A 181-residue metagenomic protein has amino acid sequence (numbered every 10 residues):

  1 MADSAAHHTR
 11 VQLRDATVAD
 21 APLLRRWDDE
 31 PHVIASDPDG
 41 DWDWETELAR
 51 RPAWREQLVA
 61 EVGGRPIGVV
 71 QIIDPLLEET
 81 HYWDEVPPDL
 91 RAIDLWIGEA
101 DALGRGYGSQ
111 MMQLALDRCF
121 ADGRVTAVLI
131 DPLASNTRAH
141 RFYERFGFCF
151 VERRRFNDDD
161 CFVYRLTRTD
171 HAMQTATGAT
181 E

Functional and structural regions predicted by a protein language model:
M1-L48, H171-E181: A short, well-structured alpha-helix characteristic of acyl/acetyltransferase catalytic modules
A2-S4, E144, R153-E181: Terminal substrate-recognition subdomain of acyl/acetyltransferases
E45-A102, R118, R168-T169: Acetyl-CoA-dependent GNAT
A102, G106-A115: Conserved acetyl-CoA pyrophosphate-binding loop and the N-cap/start of the following alpha-helix in GNAT-like
S109-Q110, A134-E152: Conserved active-site alpha-helix within GNAT-family acetyltransferase domains
A121-D131: Conserved GNAT acetyl-CoA-binding A-motif
L129-H140, F156-D160: Conserved beta-strand-loop-alpha-helix junction that forms the acyl-donor binding cleft
